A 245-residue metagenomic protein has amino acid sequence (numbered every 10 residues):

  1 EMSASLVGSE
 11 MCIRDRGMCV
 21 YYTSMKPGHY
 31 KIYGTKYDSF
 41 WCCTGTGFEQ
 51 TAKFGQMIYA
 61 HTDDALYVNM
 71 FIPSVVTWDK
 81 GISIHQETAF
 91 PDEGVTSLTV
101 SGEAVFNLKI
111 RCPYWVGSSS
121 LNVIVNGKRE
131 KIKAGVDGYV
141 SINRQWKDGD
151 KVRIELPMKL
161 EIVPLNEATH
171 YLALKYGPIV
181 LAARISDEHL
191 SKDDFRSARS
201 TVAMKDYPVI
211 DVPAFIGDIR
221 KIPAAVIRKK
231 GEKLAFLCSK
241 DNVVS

Functional and structural regions predicted by a protein language model:
E1, S5, E10, R14-S101 (+5 more regions): C-terminal beta-rich recognition modules with glycine/proline-rich loops and embedded aromatic residues
V105, K147-D148: Short, well-ordered loop/turn elements at secondary-structure boundaries
V105-V125: Beta-strand-rich binding/interaction modules
C112-Y114, W146, M158: A short beta-strand motif that forms part of the nucleic acid-binding face of small beta-barrel RNA-binding folds
G117, D148-G149: Short, flexible surface segments
Y139-S141: Short, surface-exposed beta-strand/beta-hairpin micro-motifs centered on an aromatic residue
